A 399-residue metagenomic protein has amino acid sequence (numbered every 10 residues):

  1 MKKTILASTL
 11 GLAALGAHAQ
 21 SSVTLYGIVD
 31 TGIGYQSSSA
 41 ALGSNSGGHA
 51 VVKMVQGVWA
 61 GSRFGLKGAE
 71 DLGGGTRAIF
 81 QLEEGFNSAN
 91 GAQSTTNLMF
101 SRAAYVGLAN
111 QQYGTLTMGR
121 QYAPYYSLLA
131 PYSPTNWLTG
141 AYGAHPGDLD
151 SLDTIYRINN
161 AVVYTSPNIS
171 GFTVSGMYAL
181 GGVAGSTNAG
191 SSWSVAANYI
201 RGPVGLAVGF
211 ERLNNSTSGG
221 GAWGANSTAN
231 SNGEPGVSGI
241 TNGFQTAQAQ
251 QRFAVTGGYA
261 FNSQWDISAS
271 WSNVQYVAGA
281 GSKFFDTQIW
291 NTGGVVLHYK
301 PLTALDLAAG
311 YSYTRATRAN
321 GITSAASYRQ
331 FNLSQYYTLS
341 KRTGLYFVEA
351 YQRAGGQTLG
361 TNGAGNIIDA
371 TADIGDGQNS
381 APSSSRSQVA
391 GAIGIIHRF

Functional and structural regions predicted by a protein language model:
M1-Q20: Gram-negative bacterial Sec-dependent N-terminal signal peptides
T9, G65-K67, Y105-L108, V163-T165 (+5 more regions): Outer-membrane beta-barrel architecture
S21-Y35, V52-G181, A189-R212, A350-A354: Outer membrane beta-barrel
I33-A41, F86-A92, P124-L128, G182-S186 (+4 more regions): Gram-negative outer-membrane beta-barrel proteins
V51-V55, A89-T95, L149-L152, G182-S186 (+5 more regions): Outer-membrane beta-barrel domain signature
V55-W59, N97-L98, T154-Y156, T187-A189 (+4 more regions): Short sequence motifs at beta-strands and strand-loop junctions characteristic of Gram-negative outer-membrane
A196-T338, E349-Y351, Q388: Detector for outer-membrane/organellar transmembrane beta-barrel domains, recognizing the amphipathic beta-strand
L339, S383-F399: Outer-membrane beta-barrel "beta-signal"
